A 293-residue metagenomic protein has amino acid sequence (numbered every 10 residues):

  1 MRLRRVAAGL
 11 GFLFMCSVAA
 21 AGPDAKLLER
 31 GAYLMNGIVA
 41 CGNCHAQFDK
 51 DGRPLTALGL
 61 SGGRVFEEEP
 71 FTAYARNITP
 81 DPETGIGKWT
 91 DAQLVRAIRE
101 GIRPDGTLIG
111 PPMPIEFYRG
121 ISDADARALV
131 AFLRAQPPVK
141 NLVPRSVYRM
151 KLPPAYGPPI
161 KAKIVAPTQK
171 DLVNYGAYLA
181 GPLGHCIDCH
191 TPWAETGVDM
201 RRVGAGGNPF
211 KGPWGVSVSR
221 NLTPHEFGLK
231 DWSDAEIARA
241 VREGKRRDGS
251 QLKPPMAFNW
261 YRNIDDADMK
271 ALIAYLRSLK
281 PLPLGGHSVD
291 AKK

Functional and structural regions predicted by a protein language model:
M1-R4: N-terminal secretory signal peptides that target proteins for export/translocation
A8-S17: Bacterial N-terminal signal peptides
A19-N36, D51, P153-G181, E226: Electrostatic cytochrome c docking/interface patches
D24, T90-P104, F117-V143, S233-G249 (+1 more regions): C-terminal capping alpha-helices of c-type cytochrome domains
G31, I38-F48, L94, L129 (+5 more regions): The canonical Cys-X-X-Cys-His
N36-V39, A73-A75, L108-G110, G184 (+1 more regions): Extracytoplasmic
C44-K50, R99, P114, R134-A135 (+2 more regions): Detector for the c-type heme attachment site
S61-V95, E116-D125, R201-A240, F258-M269: Electron-transfer interface patches adjacent to heme c in soluble/periplasmic c-type cytochromes and di-/multiheme
